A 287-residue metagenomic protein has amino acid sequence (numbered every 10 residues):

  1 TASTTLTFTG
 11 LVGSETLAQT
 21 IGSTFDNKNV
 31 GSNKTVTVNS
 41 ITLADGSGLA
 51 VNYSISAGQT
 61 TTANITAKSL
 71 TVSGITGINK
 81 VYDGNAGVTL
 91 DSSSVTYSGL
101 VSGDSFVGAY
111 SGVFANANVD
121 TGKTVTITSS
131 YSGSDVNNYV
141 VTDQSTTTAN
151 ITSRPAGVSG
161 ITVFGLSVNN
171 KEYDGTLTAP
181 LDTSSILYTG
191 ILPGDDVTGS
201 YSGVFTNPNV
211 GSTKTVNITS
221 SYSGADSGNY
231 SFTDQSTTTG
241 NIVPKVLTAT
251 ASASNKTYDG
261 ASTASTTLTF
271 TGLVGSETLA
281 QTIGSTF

Functional and structural regions predicted by a protein language model:
T1-F287: Short loop/turn motifs that initiate or flank beta-strands
